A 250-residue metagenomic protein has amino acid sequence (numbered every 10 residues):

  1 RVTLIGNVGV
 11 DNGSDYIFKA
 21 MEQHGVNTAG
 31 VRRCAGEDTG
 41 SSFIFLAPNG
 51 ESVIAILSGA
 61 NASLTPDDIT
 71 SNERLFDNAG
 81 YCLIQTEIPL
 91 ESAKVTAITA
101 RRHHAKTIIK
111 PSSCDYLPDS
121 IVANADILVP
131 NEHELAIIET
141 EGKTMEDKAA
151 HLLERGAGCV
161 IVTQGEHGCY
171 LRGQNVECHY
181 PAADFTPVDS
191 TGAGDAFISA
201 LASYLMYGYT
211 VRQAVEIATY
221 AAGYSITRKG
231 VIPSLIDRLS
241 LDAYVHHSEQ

Functional and structural regions predicted by a protein language model:
R1-S41, L239, A243-E249: Substrate-binding N-lobe of the ribokinase-like
G6, I84-T86, K110: Glycine- and other small-residue-rich loops at beta-strand/loop junctions that grip anionic moieties
I17, A93-I98, A221: Aromatic/hydrophobic pocket-lining residues that form π-stacking "cages" and hydrophobic walls in ligand
A29-C34, I44-Y81, T86: Conserved phosphate-binding/catalytic loop of the ribokinase/pfkB sugar-kinase fold
S41-F45, V53, G168-R172: Short beta-strand scaffold segments in enzyme catalytic cores
A55, I137-I138, S225, Y244: Residues that scaffold the ATP/ADP-binding catalytic core of kinase and kinase-like folds
K94-H179: Conserved phosphate/ATP/ADP-binding segment of small-molecule kinases
Y116, M145-Q250: Conserved phosphate-binding/catalytic region of the ribokinase-like
